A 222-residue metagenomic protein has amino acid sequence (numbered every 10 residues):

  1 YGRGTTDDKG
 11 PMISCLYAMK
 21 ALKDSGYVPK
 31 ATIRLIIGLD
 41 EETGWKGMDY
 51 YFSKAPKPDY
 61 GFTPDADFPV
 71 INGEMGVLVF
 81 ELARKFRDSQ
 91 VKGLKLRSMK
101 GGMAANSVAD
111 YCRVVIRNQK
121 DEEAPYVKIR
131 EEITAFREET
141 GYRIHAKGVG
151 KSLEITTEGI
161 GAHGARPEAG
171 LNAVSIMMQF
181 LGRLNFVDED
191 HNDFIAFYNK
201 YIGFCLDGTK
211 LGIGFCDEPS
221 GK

Functional and structural regions predicted by a protein language model:
Y1-I37, E41-T43, A55, D59: Active-site metal-coordination/substrate-binding segment of hydrolases, especially metallo-dependent peptidases
E42, D49, K54-K222: Midchain, well-structured core segments that form catalytic/ion-binding scaffolds
